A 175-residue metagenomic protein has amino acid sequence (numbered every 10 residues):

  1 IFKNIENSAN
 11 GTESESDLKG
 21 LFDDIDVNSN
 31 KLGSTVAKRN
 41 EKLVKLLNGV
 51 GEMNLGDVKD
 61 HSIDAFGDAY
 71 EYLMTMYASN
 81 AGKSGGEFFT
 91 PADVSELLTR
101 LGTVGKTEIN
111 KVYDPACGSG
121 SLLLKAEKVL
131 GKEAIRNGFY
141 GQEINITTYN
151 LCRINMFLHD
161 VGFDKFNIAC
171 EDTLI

Functional and structural regions predicted by a protein language model:
I1-K106, D164-I175: Non-catalytic, mostly N-terminal accessory regions of nucleic-acid modification and defense proteins
S84-I175: Conserved S-adenosyl-L-methionine
